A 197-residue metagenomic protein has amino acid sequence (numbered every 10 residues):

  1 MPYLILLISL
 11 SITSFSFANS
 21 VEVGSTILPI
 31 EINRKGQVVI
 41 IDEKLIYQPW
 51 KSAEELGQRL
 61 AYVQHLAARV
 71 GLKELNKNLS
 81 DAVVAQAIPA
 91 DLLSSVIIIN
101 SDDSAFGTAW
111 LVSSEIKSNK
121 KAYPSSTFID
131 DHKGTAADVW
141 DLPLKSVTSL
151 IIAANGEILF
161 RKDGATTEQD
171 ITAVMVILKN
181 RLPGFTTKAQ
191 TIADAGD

Functional and structural regions predicted by a protein language model:
M1-I8: Sec-dependent signal peptide recognition, specifically the positively charged N-region followed immediately by
T13-S16: N-terminal signal peptide c-region/cleavage motif recognized by signal peptidases
N19-Q37: Short N-terminal segments immediately surrounding and downstream of signal-peptide cleavage
I32-A61: A short beta-strand-turn-helix
Q64-N119: Structural microenvironment flanking redox-active thiols in thiol-disulfide oxidoreductases
R69-G71, S101-A105, K133-A136, I158 (+1 more regions): Solvent-exposed loop/turn segments at secondary-structure junctions within structured extracellular/periplasmic domains
S94-I98, L111-P143: Short, internal strand/loop/helix patches that form the active-site neighborhood or redox-interaction surface
K145-D197: Thiol-/selenol-based redox modules, centered on thioredoxin-like and closely related oxidoreductase domains
